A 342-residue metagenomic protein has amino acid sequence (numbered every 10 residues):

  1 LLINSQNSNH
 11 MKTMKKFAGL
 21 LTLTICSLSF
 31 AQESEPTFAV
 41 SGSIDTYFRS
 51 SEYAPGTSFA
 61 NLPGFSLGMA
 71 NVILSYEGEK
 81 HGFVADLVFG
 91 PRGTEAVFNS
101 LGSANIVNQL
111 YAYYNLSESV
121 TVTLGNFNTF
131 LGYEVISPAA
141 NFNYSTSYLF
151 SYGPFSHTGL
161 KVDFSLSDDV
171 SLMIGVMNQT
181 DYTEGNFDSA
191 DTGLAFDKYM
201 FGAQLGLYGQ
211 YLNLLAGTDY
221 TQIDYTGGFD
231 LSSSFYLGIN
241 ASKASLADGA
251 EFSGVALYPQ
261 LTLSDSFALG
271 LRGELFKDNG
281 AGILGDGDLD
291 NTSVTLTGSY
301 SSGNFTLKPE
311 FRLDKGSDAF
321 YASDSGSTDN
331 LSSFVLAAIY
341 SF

Functional and structural regions predicted by a protein language model:
L1-E35: Cleavable N-terminal export/targeting peptides
E33, L74-G78, Y114-N115, F164 (+6 more regions): Residue-level signature of outer-membrane beta-barrel architecture
S34-Y53, F59-D181, L205-G209, G270: Outer membrane beta-barrel
E35, F65, G153-F155, F196 (+3 more regions): Short coil/turn motifs at beta-sheet boundaries
G56-L62, G93-S103, L214-F342: Outer-membrane beta-barrel pore domains
G68, I106, E118, S156 (+5 more regions): Exposed loop/turn and edge beta-strand positions of beta-sandwich/beta-sheet ligand-binding modules
A70-V72, L110-A112, L160, A203-L205 (+4 more regions): Membrane-embedded beta-strands of outer-membrane beta-barrel proteins, especially the hydrophobic/small aromatic
S171-Y220: Loop-centered beta-sheet repeat module
